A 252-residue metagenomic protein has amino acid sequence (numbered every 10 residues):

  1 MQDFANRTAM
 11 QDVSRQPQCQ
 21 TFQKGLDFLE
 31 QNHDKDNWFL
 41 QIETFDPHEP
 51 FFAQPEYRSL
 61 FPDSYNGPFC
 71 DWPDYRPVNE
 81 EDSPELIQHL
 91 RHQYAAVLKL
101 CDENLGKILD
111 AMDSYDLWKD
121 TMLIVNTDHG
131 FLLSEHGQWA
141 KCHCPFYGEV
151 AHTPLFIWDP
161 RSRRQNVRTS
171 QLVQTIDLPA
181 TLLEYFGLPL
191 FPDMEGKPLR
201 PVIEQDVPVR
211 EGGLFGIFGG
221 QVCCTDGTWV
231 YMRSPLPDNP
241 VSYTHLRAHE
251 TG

Functional and structural regions predicted by a protein language model:
R15, C19, Q88-L100, C142-A151 (+2 more regions): A short beta-strand-to-alpha-helix junction
Q16-N32, Y75-L123, Y185: A long, amphipathic alpha-helix that forms part of the scaffold/cap immediately adjacent to metal-dependent active
P17-P68, Y115-M122, Y231: Active-site regions of oxyanion-processing enzymes, predominantly non-cytosolic
F22, K119-T121, N166-D226: Polar, surface-exposed loop/tail segments that function as active-site lids or cofactor/substrate-recognition elements
N37, D46-A53, F131-E135, A140-K141 (+4 more regions): Short catalytic/ligand-binding loop motif for oxyanion handling, primarily in non-cytosolic enzymes, centered on
F39-D46, M122-T127, S134, F156-I157 (+2 more regions): Short beta-strand segments
F52-E56, L60-S64, A111-Q165, S170 (+2 more regions): Histidine-centered active-site microenvironments of extracellular/periplasmic hydrolases and transferases
T244-G252: Conserved small/polar residues in nucleotide/adenosyl-binding loops
